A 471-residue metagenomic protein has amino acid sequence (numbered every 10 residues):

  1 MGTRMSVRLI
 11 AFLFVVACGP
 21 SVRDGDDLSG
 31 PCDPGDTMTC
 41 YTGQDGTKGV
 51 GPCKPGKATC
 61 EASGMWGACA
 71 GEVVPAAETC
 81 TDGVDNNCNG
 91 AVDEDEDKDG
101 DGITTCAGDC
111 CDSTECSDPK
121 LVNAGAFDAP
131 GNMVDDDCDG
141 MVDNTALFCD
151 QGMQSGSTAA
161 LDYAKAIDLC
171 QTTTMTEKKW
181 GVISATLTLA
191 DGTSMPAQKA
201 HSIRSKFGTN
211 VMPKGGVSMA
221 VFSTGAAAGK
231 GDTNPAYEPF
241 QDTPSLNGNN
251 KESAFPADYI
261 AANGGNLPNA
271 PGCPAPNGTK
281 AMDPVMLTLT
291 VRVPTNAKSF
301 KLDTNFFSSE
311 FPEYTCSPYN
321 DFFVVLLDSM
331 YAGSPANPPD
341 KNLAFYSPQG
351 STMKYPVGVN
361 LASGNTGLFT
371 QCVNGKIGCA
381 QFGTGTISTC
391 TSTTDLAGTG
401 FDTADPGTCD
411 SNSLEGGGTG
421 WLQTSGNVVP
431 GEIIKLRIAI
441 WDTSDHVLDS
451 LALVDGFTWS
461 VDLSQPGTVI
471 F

Functional and structural regions predicted by a protein language model:
M1-M5, C18: Universal eukaryotic N-terminal targeting presequences
R4-F12: Sec-dependent signal peptide recognition, specifically the positively charged N-region followed immediately by
A11, G51, T81, G131 (+3 more regions): A broadly tuned, weak detector of single residues within folded domains
F12-P20: Hydrophobic h-region of N-terminal signal peptides that target proteins for export in Gram-negative bacteria
G19-G152: Membrane-associated feature with strongest affinity for ZDHHC
F148-F471: Aromatic (Trp/Tyr/Phe) and Gly/Pro-enriched flexible surface segments
